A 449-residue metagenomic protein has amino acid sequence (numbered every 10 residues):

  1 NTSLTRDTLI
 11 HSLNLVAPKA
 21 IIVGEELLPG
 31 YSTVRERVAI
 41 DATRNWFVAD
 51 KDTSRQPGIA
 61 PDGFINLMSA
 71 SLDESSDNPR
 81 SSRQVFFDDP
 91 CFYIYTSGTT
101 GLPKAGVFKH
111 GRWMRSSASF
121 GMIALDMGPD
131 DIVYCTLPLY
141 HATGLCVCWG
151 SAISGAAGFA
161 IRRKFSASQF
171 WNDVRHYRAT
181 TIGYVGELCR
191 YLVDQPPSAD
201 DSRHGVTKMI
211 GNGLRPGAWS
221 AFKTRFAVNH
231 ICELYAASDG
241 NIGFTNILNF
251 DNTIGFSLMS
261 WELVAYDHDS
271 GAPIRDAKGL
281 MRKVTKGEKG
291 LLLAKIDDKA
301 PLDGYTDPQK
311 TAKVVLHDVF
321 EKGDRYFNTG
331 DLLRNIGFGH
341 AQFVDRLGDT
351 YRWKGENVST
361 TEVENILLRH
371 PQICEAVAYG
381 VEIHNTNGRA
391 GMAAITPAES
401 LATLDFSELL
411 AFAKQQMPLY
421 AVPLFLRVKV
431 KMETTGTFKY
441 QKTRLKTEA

Functional and structural regions predicted by a protein language model:
N1-A70, Q415: Structural core segment of the AMP-binding/adenylate-forming
N1-H11, E25-Y31, A157-H176, V358-V363: ATP-dependent adenylate-forming carboxylate-activation enzymes
L4, I10-H11, K19-V23, A236 (+4 more regions): AMP-binding/adenylate-forming catalytic core of the ANL superfamily
F47, G63, L72-Y95, L102 (+1 more regions): Conserved pre-ATP/AMP-binding loop-to-beta segment of ANL
L72-E74, N78, F87, G106-G128 (+3 more regions): Conserved structural elements of the adenylate-forming
D88-G101, G106, S117, G121 (+1 more regions): ATP phosphate-binding P-loop of adenylate-forming
M114-I132, Y140-T180: Conserved AMP-binding/adenylation subdomain of ANL enzymes
S154, H176-V185, V193-H268, P301-Y305: Gly/Ser/Thr-rich phosphate-binding loop
